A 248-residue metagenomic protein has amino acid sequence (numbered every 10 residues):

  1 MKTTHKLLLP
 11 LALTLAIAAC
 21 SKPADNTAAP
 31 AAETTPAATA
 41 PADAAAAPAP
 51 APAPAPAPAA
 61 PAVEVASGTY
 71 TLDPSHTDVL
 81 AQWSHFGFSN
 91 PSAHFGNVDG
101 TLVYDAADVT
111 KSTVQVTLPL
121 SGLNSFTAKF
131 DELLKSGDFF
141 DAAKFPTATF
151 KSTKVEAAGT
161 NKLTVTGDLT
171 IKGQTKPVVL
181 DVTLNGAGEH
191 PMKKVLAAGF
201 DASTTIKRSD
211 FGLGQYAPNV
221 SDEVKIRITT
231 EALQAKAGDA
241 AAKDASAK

Functional and structural regions predicted by a protein language model:
M1-L9: Bacterial N-terminal signal peptides that target proteins for export
A16-A19: C-terminal motif of bacterial Sec signal peptides marking the signal peptidase cleavage site
S21-K248: Low-complexity, acidic/polar, glycine-enriched regions of mature
